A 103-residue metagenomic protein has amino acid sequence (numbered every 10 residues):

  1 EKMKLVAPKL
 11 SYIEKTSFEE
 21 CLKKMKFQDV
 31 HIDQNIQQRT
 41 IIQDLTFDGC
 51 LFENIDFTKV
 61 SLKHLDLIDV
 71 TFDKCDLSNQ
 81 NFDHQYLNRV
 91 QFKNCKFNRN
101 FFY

Functional and structural regions predicted by a protein language model:
K2-Y103: Tandem repeat scaffolds
